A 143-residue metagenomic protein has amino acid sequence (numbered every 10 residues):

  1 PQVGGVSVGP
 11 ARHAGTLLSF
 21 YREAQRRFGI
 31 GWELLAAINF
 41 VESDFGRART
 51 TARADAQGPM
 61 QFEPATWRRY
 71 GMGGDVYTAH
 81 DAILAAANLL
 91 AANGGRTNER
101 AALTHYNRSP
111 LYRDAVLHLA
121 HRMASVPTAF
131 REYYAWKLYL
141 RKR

Functional and structural regions predicted by a protein language model:
P1-R143: Catalytic glycan-binding domains that act on GlcNAc-containing polysaccharides
